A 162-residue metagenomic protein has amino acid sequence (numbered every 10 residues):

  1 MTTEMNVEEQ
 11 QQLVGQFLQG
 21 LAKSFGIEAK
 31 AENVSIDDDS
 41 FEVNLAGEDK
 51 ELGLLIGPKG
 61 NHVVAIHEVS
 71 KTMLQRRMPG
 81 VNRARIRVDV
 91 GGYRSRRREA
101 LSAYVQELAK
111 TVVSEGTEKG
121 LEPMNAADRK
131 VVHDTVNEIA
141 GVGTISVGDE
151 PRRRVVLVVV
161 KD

Functional and structural regions predicted by a protein language model:
M1-D162: RNA-contacting regions in translation and RNA-metabolism proteins, encompassing KH/S1 modules where present
